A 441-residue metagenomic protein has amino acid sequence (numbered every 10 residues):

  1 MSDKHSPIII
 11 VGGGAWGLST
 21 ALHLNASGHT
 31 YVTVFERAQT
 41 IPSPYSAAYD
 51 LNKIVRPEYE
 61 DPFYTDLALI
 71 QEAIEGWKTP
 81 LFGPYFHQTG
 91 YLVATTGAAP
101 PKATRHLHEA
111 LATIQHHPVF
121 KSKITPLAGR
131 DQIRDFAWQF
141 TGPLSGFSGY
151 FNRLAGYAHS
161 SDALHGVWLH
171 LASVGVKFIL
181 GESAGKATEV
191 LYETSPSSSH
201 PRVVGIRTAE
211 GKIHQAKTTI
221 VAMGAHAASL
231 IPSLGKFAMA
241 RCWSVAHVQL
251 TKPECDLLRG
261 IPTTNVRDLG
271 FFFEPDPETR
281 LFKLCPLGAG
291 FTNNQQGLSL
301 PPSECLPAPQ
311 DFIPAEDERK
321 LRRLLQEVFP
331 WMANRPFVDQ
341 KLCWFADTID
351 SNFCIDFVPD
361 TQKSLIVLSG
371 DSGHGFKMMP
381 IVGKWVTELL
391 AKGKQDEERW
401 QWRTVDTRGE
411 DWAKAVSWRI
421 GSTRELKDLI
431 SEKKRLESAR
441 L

Functional and structural regions predicted by a protein language model:
S2-W16, T33: Beta1/beta-strand and adjacent pyrophosphate-binding region of the FAD-binding site in flavoprotein oxidoreductases
S19, Q39, P44-Y49, R56 (+6 more regions): Flavin-dependent oxidoreductases
N25-A47: Glycine-rich FAD pyrophosphate-binding loop
N52-F136, G146-F147: Dinucleotide-binding Rossmann-like beta1-alpha1 core, especially the glycine-rich loop that anchors the ADP
P62-Q71, A98-H106, Y150-H170, P309-D317: Short beta-strand to alpha-helix junction loop
Y150-E210, H214: Helical element adjacent to the flavin cofactor pocket in flavoenzyme catalytic cores
K320-L441: C-terminal catalytic lobe of FAD-dependent flavoproteins
